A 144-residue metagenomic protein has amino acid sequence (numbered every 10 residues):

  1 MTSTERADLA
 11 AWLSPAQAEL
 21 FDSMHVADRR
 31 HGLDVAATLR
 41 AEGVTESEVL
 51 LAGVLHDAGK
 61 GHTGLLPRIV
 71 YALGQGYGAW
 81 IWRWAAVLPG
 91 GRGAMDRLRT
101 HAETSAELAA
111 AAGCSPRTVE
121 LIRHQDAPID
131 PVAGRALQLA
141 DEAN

Functional and structural regions predicted by a protein language model:
M1-A11: Conserved N-terminal diphosphate/IPP-binding helix and adjacent helical/loop segment of trans-prenyltransferase domains
L9-A11, P15-N144: Divalent metal-dependent catalytic cores for phosphoryl transfer on phosphate-bearing substrates
